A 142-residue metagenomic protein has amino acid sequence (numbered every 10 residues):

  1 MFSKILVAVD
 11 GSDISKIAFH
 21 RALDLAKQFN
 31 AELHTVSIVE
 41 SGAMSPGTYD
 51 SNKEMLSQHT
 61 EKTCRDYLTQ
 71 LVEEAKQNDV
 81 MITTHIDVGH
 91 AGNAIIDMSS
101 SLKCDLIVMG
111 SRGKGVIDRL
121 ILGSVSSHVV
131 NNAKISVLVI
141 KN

Functional and structural regions predicted by a protein language model:
S3-S51, E74, N78: Small/aliphatic-rich secondary-structure junction motif
D24, D97-N142: Gly/Ser-rich helix-loop-strand patches that form or flank binding pockets for ribonucleotide-derived cofactors
A31-E32, V80, C104, I135: Short glycine/serine/threonine/alanine-rich loop segments
H34, T83, L138: Conserved beta-strand positions in the Rossmann-like core of class I SAM-dependent methyltransferases
A43, G92-A94, V116: Generic structural signal for helix capping and beta-alpha/helix-loop junctions
K53-D66: A short acidic, glycine-rich active-site loop that binds or catalyzes chemistry on phosphate/adenosine moieties
E73-I107: Structural beta-alpha unit
